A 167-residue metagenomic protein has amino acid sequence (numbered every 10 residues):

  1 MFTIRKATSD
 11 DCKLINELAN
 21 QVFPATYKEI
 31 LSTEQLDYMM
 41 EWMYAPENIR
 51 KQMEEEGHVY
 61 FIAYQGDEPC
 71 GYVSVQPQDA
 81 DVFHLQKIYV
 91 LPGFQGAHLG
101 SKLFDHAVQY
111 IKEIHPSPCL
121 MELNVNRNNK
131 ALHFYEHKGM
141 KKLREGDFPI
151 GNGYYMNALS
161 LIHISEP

Functional and structural regions predicted by a protein language model:
F2, K6-C12, E17-K87, L91-G93 (+2 more regions): Acetyl-CoA-dependent GNAT
E68, L91-D105, N126-H133, H137: Conserved glycine-rich acetyl-CoA-binding loop
Q86, A158-L159: Extracytoplasmic/periplasmic beta-strand context in beta-sandwich domains, especially the cupredoxin/COX2 CuA-binding
A97, I114-P118: Short coil/turn segments at alpha/beta junctions that flank glycine-rich nucleotide-binding fingerprints
L120-N126, L132, E136, K141-A158: Conserved catalytic-core motifs of GNAT/GCN5-like acyltransferases
S160-P167: Residue-level detector of conserved catalytic or cofactor/ligand-binding positions in enzyme active sites
